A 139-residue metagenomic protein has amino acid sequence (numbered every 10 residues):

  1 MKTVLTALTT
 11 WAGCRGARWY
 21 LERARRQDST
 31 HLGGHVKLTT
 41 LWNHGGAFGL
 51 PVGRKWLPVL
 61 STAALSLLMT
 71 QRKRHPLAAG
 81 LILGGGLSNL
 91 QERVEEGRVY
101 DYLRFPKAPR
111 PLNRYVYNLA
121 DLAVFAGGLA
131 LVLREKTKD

Functional and structural regions predicted by a protein language model:
M1-D139: Alpha-helical transmembrane bundles and membrane-interface segments of multipass inner-membrane proteins
